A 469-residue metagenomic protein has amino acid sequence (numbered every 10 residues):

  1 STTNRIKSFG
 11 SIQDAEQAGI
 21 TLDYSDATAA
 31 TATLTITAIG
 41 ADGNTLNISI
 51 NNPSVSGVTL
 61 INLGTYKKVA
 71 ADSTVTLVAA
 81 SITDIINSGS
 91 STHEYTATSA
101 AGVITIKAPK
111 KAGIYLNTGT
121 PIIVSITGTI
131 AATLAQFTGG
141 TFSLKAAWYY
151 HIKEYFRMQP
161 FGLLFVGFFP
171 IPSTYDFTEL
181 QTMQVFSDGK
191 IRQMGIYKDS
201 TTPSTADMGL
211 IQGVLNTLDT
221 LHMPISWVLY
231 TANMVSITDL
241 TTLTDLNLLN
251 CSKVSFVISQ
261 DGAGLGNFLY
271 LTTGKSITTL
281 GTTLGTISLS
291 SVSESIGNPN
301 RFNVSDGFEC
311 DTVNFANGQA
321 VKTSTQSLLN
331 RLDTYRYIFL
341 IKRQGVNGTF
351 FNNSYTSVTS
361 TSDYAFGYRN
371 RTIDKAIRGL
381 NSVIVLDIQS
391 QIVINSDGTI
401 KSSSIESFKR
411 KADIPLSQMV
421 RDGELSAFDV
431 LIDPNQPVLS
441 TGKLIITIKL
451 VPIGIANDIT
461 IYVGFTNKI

Functional and structural regions predicted by a protein language model:
S1, R192-Y197, D429-D433: Short hydrophobic beta-strand segments
S1-D14, A18-L22, D26, F465-I469: N-terminal alpha-helical "arm" segments
K7, T74, P203-L210, Y364 (+4 more regions): Catalytic cores of large soluble enzymes that bind and process phosphate-bearing ligands
I12-L265: Polar low-complexity, Ser/Thr/Gly/Ala/Asp/Asn-rich disordered segments used for subunit assembly and tip/surface
F165-F169, L425, D429-I469: Compositionally biased, low-complexity/repeat regions
L243-R301: Long, internal scaffold/assembly segments composed of regular secondary structure
T282-S404, T447-I469: Long, contiguous, structured domain-core segments that constitute the functional module of a protein
S402-A427: Short, hydrophobic/π-rich interface segment
